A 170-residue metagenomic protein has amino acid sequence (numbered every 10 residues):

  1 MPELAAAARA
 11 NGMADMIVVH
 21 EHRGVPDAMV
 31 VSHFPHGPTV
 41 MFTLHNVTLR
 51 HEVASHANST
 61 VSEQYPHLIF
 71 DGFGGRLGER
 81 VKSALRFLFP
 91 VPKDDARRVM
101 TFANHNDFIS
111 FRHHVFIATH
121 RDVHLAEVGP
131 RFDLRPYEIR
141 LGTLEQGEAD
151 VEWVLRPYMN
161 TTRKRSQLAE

Functional and structural regions predicted by a protein language model:
M1-E170: Phospho-regulatory, Ser/Thr- and acidic-rich intrinsically disordered linkers and terminal tails that flank modular
